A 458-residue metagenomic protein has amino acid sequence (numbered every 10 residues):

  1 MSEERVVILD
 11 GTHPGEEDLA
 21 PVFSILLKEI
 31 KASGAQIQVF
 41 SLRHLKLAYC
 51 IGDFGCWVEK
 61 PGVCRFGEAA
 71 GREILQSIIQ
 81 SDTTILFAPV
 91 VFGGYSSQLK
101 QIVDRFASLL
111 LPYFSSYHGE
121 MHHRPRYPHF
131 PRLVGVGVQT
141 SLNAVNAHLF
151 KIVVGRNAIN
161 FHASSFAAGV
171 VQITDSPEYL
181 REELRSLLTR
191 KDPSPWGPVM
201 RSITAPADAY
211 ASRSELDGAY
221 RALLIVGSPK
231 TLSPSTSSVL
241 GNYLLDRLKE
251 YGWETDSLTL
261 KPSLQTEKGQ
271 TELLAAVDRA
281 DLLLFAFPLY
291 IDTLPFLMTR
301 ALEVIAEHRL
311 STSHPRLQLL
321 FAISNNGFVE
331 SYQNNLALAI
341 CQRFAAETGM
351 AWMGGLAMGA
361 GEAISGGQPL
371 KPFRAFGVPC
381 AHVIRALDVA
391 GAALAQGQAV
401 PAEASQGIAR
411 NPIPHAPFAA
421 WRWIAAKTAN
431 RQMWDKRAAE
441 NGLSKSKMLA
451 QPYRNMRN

Functional and structural regions predicted by a protein language model:
M1-L111, I159, F166-V170, P177-P315 (+1 more regions): N-terminal beta1-alpha1-beta2 submodule of the flavodoxin-like/Rossmannoid cofactor-binding fold
I25, E29, V153-N157, Y243 (+4 more regions): Amphipathic alpha-helical segments that form well-ordered structural scaffolds and often line/cohere around active
R43-L45, S141, Q172-T174, K261-S263 (+2 more regions): Short, solvent-exposed coil/turn elements at secondary-structure transition points
F66, A70, N146-L149, T236 (+3 more regions): Soluble or luminal CAZymes and related metallo-dependent hydrolases
V103-F106, L110-F114, A158-S165, I305 (+4 more regions): Short, well-ordered alpha-helical segments in soluble proteins
L111-H162, L319-P369, F373-P379: Short, glycine-/small-residue-rich phosphate/pyrophosphate-handling segment
P128-V138, E183-L188, W253-T255, V277 (+2 more regions): Short, charged low-complexity intrinsically disordered segments located at boundaries of structured domains
N143-R221, L356-N458: Glycine-rich phosphate/pyrophosphate-binding loop and the adjoining helix
